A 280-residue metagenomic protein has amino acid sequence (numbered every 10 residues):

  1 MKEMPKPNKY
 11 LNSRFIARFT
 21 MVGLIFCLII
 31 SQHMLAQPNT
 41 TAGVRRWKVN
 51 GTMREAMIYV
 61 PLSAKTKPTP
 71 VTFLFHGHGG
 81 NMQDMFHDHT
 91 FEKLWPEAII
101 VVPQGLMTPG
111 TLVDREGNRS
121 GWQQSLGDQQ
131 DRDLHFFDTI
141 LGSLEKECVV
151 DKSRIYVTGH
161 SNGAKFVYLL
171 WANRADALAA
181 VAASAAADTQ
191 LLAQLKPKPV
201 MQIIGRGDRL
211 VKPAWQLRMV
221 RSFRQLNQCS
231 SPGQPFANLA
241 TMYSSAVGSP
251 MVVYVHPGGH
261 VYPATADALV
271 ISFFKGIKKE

Functional and structural regions predicted by a protein language model:
T20-S31: Bacterial N-terminal signal peptides
Q32-V71, Q83-D84, H89-T90, A98 (+8 more regions): A domain-start/cap signature at the N-terminus of enzymes
A64-L112, R209-P213: Short substrate-entry loop that stabilizes the transition state in hydrolases
Q104-R132: Cap/lid segment of the alpha/beta-hydrolase catalytic domain
S125-C148: Alpha/beta-hydrolase active-site loop
V150-H160: Alpha/beta-hydrolase fold nucleophile elbow
Q202-I204: Short beta-strand/loop motif that positions the catalytic acidic residue of the alpha/beta-hydrolase fold
G207-V211, H260-V261: Acidic catalytic loop of the alpha/beta-hydrolase fold
